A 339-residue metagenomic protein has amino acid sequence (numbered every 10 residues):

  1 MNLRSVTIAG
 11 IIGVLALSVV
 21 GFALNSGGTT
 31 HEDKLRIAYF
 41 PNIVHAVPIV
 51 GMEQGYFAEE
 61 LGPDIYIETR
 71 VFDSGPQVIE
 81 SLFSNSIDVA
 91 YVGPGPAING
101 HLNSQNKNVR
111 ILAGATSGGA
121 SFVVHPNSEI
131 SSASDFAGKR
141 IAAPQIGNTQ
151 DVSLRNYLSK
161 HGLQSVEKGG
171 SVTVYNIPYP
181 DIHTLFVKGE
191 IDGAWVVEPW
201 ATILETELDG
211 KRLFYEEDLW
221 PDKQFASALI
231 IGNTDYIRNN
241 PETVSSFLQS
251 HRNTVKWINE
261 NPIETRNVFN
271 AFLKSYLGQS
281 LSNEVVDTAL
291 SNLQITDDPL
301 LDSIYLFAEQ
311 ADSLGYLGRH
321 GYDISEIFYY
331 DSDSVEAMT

Functional and structural regions predicted by a protein language model:
M1-K34, A337-T339: Short, low-complexity disordered leader/linker segments with a strong preference for bacterial N-terminal type II
H31-N176, D192-E198, L213: Short, glycine-/small- and polar/acidic-enriched structural segments that line small-molecule recognition paths
V44, E53, S74, V78 (+12 more regions): Stable alpha-helical elements in mature extracytoplasmic
A58-I65, D218-D222, L290-L300: Short, solvent-exposed loop/beta-turn-alpha elements that line the ligand-binding surface or hinge of extracytoplasmic
L61, S86, Y91-P94, H101-S104 (+8 more regions): Sec/Tat-exported extracytoplasmic proteins
E167-S171, Y175, P180-F272: Pocket-lining segment of extracytoplasmic ligand-binding domains
I237-G318: Secondary-structure end/capping motifs
A308-T339: Conserved C-terminal helix/tail region of periplasmic/extracytoplasmic solute-binding proteins
